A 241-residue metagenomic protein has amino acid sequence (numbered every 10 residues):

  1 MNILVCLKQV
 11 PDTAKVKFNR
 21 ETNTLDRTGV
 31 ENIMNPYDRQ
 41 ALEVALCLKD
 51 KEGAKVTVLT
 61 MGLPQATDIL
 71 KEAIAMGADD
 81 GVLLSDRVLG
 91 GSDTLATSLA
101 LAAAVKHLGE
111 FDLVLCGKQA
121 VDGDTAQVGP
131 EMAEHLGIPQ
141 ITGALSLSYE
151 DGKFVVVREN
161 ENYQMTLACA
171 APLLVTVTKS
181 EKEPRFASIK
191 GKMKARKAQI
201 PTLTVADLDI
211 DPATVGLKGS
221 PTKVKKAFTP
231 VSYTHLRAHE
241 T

Functional and structural regions predicted by a protein language model:
N2-M61: N-terminal beta-strand-loop-alpha-helix module at the start of alpha/beta ligand-binding or catalytic domains
I69-T94: A glycine-rich helix N-cap at a beta->alpha junction
G123-L136: Short Gly/Thr/Asp-enriched flexible loops that form oxyanion-binding sites at enzyme active sites
E134-K153: Short, acidic/small-residue loops that bind anionic groups at enzyme active sites
L147, K153-A171: Anionic-ligand binding region
A168-R196: A charged, well-structured terminal subsegment
K197-Y233: Accessory alpha-helical/coil subdomains and C-terminal extensions that flank or cap enzyme catalytic cores
T234-T241: Conserved small/polar residues in nucleotide/adenosyl-binding loops
